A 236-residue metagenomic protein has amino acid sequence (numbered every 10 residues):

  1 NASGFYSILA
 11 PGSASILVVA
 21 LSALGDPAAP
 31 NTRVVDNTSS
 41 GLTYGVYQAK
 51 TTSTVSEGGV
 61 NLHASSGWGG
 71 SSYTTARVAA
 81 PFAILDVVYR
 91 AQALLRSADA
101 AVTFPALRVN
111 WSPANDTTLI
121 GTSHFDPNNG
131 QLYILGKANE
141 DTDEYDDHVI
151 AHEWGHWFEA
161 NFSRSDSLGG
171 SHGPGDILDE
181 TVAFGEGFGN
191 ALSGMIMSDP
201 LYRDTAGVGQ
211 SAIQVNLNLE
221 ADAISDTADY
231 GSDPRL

Functional and structural regions predicted by a protein language model:
N1-G25: Glycine-centered loop-to-beta-strand initiation motif
L9, G25-V34, N61-R108: Zn2+-dependent metallopeptidase catalytic core
D26-T51: Edge beta-strands of extracellular beta-sandwich domains
S71-A76, L135, E140, S171-I177: Flexible glycine/proline-enriched surface loops and loop-helix/loop-strand junctions
L119-I134, Q210-D222: Surface-exposed loop and adjacent secondary-structure segments within mature catalytic domains
Y133-I150: Short pre-active-site segment immediately N-terminal to the catalytic Zn-binding motif
H148-R164, E186-N190, G194: Active-site recognition of the HExxH zinc-binding catalytic motif
S167-L236: Replace "(M1/M4/M9/M12/WLM)" with "(e.g., M1/M4/M8/M9/M12/M26/WLM)" and add "not limited to" to clarify scope
